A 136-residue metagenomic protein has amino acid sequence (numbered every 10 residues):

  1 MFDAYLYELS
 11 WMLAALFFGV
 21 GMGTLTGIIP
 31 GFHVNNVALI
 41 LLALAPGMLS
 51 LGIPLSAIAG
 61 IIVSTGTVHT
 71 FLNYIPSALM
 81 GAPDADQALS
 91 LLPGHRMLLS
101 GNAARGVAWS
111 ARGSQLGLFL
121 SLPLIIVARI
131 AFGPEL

Functional and structural regions predicted by a protein language model:
M1-L55, P134-L136: Helix-loop-helix hairpins and the membrane-proximal interhelical loops of multi-pass alpha-helical transport proteins
W11, A15, N35-L42, A57-T65 (+3 more regions): Alpha-helical transmembrane segments of multi-pass membrane proteins, especially transporters and channels
M22-L25, N73-S77, H95: C-terminal ends of transmembrane helices
L25-I28, T67, F71, Q115 (+2 more regions): Hydrophobic/aromatic residues within the transmembrane alpha-helices of Major Facilitator Superfamily
I29, S64-L89: Juxtamembrane transmembrane-helix boundary signature
G52-S56, R96-G113: Membrane-interface alpha-helices at helix entry/exit sites of multi-pass transporters
A78-G106: Flexible loop linkers connecting adjacent transmembrane helices in multi-pass alpha-helical membrane transporters
W109-L136: Membrane-embedded alpha-helical modules
